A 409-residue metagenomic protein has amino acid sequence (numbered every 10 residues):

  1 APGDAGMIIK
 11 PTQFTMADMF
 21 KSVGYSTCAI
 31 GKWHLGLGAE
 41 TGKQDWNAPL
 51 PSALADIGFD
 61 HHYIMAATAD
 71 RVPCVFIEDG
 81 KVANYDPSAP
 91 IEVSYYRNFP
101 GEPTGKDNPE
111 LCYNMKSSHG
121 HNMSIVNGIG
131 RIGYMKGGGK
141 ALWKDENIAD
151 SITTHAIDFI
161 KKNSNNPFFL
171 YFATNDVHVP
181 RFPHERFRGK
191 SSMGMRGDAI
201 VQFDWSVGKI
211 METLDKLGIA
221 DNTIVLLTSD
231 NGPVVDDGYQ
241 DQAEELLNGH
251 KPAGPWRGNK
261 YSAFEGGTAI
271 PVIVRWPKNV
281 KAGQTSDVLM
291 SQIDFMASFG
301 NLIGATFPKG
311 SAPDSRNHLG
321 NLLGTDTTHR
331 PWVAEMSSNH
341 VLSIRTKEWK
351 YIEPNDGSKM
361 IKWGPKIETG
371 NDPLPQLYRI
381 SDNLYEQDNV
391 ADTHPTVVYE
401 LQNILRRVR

Functional and structural regions predicted by a protein language model:
A1-Q376, L384-R407: Formylglycine-dependent sulfatase
